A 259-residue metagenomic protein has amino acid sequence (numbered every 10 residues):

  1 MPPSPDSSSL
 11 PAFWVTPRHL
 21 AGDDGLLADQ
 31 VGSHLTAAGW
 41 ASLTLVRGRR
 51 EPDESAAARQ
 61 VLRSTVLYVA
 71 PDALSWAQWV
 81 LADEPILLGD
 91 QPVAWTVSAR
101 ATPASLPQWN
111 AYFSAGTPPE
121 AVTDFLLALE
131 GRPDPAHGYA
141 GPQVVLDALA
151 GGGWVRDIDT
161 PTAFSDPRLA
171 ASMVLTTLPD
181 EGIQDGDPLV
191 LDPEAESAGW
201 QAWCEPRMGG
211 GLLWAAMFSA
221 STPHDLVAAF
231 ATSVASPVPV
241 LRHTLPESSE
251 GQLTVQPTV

Functional and structural regions predicted by a protein language model:
M1-P2, P142, A150-D157, R242 (+1 more regions): Intrinsically disordered, low-complexity regulatory segments in tyrosine-phosphorylation signaling proteins
P2-L26, L127-D134: Terminal, regulation- and interaction-focused segments at domain boundaries
G22-V46, A140-V155: Amphipathic alpha-helical segments
Q30, H34, D124, A128 (+3 more regions): Charge-rich, solvent-exposed alpha-helical interaction surfaces
A41-V93, R156-S197: Amphipathic, interaction-prone secondary-structure segments
D72-T123, L178-A228: Intrinsically disordered, low-complexity regulatory segments enriched in Ser/Thr/Pro and charged residues
T102-T162: Surface-exposed beta-loop interaction hotspot
W203-G209, M217-V259: Long, compositionally biased intrinsically disordered terminal regions
